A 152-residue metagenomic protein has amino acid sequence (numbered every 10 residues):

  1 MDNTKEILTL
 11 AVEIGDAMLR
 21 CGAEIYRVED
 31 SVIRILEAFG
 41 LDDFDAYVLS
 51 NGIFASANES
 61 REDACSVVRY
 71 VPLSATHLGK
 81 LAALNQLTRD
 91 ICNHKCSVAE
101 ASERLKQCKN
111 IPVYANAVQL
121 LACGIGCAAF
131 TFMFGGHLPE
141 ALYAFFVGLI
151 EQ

Functional and structural regions predicted by a protein language model:
M1-C96: Soluble N-terminal domains of membrane-associated systems
I14, R104, A128-A129: Short, hydrophobic/aromatic alpha-helical segments in well-folded domains
R69-Y70, N110-Y114: A short glycine/serine-rich beta->alpha loop
C92-A101, A115-L120: Short, flexible active-site-proximal loops enriched in glycine and acidic residues
S102-I111: Cytosolic juxtamembrane amphipathic/interface segments immediately preceding and feeding into a transmembrane helix
P112-Q152: Core alpha-helical transmembrane segments of integral membrane proteins
